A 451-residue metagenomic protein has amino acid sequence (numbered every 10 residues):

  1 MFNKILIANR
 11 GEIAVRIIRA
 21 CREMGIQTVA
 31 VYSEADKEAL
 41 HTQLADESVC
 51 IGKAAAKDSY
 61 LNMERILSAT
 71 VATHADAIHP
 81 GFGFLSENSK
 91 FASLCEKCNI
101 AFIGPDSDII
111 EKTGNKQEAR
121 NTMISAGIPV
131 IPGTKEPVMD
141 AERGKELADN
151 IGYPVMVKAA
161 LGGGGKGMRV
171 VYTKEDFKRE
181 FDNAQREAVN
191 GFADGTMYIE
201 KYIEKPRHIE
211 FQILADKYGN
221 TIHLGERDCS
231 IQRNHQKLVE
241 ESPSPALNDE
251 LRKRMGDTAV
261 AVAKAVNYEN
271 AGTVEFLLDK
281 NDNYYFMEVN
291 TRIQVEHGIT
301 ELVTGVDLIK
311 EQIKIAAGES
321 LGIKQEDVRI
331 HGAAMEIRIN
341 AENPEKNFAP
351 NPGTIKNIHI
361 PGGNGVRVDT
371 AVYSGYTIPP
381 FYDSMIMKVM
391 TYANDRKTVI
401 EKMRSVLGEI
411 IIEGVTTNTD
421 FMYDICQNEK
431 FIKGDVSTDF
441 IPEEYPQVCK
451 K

Functional and structural regions predicted by a protein language model:
M1, G164-G165: An N-terminal boundary/leader segment
M1-A126, V138-E146: ATP-binding N-terminal substructure of ATP-dependent carboxylate-amine bond-forming enzymes
I7-R16, A20-E23, S48, V71-T73 (+5 more regions): ATP-dependent carboxylate activation and anion-phosphoryl transfer catalytic cores that bind Mg-ATP to form
G133-T134: Conserved beta3 strand of the protein kinase N-lobe
L147-M156: Acidic/histidine-enriched active-site and ligand-binding environments that engage anionic O-linkages
A159: N-terminal nucleotide-binding beta1-loop-alpha1 segment
